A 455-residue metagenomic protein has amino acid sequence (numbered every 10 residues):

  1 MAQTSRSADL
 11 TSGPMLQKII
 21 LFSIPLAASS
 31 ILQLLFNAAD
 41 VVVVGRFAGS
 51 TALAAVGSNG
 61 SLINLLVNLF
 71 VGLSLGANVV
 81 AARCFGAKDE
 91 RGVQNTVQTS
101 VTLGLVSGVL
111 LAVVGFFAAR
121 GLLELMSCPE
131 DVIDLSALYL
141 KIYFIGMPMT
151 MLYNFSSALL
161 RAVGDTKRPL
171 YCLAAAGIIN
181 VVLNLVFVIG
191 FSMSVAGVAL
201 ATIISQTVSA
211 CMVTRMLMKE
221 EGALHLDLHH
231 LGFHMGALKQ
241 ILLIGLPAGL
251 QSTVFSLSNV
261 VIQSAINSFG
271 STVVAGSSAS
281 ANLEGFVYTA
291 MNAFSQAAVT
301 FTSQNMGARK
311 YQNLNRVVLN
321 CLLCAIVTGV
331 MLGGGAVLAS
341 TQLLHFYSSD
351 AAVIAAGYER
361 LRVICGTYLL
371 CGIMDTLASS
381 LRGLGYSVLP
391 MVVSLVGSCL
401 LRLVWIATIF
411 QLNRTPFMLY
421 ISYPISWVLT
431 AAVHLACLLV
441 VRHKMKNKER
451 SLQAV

Functional and structural regions predicted by a protein language model:
M1-S23, A81-G146, I179, G190-L246 (+2 more regions): Short alpha-helical transmembrane segments in multi-pass integral membrane proteins
S12, L16-L35, A39, L62-L69 (+8 more regions): Residue-level signal for short hydrophobic patches within transmembrane helices of multi-pass membrane transporters
Q17, L32-Q33, F70-V71, L111 (+8 more regions): Alpha-helical transmembrane segments of multi-pass membrane transport proteins
L21-D40, I142, A176, S205-S209 (+3 more regions): Transmembrane helical elements of multi-pass membrane transporters/channels
I31, L35-A54, L123-E130, V186-V195 (+4 more regions): Helix-terminus/linker motif at the lipid-water interface of multi-pass membrane proteins
A38-V42, V113, G121, F155-L159 (+8 more regions): Alpha-helical transmembrane segments of multipass membrane proteins
L53-V113, T150-P169, Q263, G276-G334 (+3 more regions): Small-residue-rich hydrophobic transmembrane alpha-helices
S74, I142-R161, P169-G177, V198-V213 (+4 more regions): Short runs within selected transmembrane alpha-helices of multi-pass transporters and secretion channels
